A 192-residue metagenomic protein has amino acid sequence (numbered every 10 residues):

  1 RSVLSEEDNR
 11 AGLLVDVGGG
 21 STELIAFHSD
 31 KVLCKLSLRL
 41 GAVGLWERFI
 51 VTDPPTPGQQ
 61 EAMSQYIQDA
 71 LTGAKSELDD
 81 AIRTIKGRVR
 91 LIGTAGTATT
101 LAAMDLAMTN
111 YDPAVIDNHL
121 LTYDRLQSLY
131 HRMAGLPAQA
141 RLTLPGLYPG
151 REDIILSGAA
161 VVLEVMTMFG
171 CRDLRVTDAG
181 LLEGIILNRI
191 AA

Functional and structural regions predicted by a protein language model:
R1-A11, A26-A192: Helical "lid/coupling" subdomains associated with nucleotide-phosphate turnover
L13-V15: A short, small-residue-rich loop immediately preceding and capping a beta-strand
V17-E23, T100: Short glycine/serine/threonine-rich phosphate/pyrophosphate-binding segments that cradle anionic phosphate groups
